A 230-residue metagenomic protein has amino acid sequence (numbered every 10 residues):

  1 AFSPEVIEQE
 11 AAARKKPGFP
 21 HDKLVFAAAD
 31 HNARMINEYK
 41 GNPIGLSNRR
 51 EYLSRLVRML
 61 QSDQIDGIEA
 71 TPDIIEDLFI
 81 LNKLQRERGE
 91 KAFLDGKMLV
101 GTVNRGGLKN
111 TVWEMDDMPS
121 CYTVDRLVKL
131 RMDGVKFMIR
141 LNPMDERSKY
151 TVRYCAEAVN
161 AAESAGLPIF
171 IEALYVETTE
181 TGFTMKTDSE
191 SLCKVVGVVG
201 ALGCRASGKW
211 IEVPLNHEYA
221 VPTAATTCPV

Functional and structural regions predicted by a protein language model:
A1-D30, R34, I80-G96: N-terminal amphipathic alpha-helix/helix-capping segment at the start of soluble metabolic enzymes
A29-A33, T71-I74, V103-G107: Short glycine-rich, polar/acidic loop-and-turn segments at beta strand-coil junctions
N37: Conserved CoA-thioester-binding segment of acyl-CoA-metabolizing enzymes
K40-D63, G67, I75-E76, I80 (+4 more regions): Alpha/beta enzyme core
